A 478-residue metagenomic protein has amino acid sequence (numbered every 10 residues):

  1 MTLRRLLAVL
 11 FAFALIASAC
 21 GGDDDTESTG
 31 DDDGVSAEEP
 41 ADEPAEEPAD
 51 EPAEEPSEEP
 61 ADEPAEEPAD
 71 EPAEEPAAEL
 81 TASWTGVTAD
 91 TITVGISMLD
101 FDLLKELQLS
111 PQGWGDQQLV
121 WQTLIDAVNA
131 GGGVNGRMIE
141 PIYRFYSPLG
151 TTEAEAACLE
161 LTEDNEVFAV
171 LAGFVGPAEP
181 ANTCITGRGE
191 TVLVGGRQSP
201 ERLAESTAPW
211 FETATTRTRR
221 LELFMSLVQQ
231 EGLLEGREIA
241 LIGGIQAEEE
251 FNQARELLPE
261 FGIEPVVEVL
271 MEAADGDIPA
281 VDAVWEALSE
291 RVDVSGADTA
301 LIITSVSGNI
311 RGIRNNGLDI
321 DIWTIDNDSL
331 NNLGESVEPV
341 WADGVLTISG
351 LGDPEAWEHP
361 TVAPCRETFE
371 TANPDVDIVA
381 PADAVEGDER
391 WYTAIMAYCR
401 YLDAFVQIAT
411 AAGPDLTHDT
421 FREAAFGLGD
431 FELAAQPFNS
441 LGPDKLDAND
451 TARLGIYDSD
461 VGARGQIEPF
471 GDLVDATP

Functional and structural regions predicted by a protein language model:
I16-A19: C-terminal motif of bacterial Sec signal peptides marking the signal peptidase cleavage site
G21-G30: Bacterial lipoprotein signal-peptidase II cleavage site
V35, E63, E67, E71-E160: N-terminal extracellular/periplasmic Venus flytrap/periplasmic-binding protein-like
D70, E74-L80, T85, D90 (+1 more regions): Solvent-exposed, acidic/polar segments of extracytosolic/periplasmic ligand-binding ectodomains
Q112, A130-T207, T213, E272-D282 (+2 more regions): Beta-alpha junction/loop-to-helix N-cap segments that form part of ligand/metal-binding clefts
V167-D275, D321-T347, D353-E355: Extracytoplasmic ligand/sensor domains, especially the bilobed periplasmic-binding protein
I313-C399, F470-D475: Extracellular/periplasmic periplasmic-binding protein-like sensory domains
A409-E423: Short, charged, surface-exposed loops that flank catalytic or proteolytic processing sites
